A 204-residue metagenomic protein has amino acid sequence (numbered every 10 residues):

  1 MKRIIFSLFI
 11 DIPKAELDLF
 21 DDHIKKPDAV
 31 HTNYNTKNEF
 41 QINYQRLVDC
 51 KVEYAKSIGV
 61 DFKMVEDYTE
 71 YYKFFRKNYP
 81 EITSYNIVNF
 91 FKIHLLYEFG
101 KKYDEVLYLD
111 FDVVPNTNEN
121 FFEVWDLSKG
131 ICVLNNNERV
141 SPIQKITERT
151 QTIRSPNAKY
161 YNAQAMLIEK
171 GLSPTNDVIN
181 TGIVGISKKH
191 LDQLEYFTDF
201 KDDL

Functional and structural regions predicted by a protein language model:
M1-F91, E98-K102, K188-K189: N-terminal anchoring/stem segment of glycosyltransferases
K2, K129, N180-G182: Short, surface-exposed beta-edge/turn micro-motifs
I5-S7, D61-E66, V106-D110, P115 (+2 more regions): A structural signal for short, well-ordered beta-strand segments and their strand-loop junctions that often border
I12, P115, D192: Glycine-rich nucleotide phosphate-binding loop and flanking beta-alpha elements of Rossmann-like dinucleotide-binding
E16-E39, S141-K170: Charged, glycine/proline-rich intrinsically disordered loops and linkers
L17, T117-N120, E195: Short glycine-/acidic-enriched loop or helix-start segments at secondary-structure transitions that form or flank
Y79, Y85-R154: GT-A fold catalytic core of metal-dependent nucleotide-sugar glycosyltransferases, centered on the diacidic
A165-L204: Catalytic core and acceptor-binding pocket of nucleotide-sugar-dependent glycosyltransferases
